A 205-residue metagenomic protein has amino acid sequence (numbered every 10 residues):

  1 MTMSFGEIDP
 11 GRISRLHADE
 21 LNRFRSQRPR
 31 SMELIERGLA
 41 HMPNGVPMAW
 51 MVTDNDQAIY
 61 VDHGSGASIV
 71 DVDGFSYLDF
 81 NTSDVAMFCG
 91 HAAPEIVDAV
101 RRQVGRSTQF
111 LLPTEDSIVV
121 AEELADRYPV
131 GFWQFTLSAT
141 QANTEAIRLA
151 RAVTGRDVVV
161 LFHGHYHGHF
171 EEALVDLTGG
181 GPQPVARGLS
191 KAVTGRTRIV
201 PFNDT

Functional and structural regions predicted by a protein language model:
M1-R15: Short, compositionally biased low-complexity segments
T2-G6, S76-R156: Glycine-rich loop-to-alpha-helix module at the N-terminal edge of alpha/beta enzyme cores
I13-H63: Active-site-adjacent loop/helix segments that line or gate small-molecule/cofactor pockets in enzymes
R28-M32, E36, H63, G90 (+6 more regions): Electropositive phosphate-/nucleotide-binding environments in soluble metabolic enzymes
P29-G38, S68-F75, A125-D126: Short, hydrophobic/aliphatic alpha-helical segments
M51, L78-F80, L174: Short linear motifs in exposed loops
A58-D79: Active-site and channel-lining beta-strand-loop segments that bind or position nucleotide-derived/phosphorylated
V119-T205: PLP-dependent aspartate aminotransferase-fold enzymes
